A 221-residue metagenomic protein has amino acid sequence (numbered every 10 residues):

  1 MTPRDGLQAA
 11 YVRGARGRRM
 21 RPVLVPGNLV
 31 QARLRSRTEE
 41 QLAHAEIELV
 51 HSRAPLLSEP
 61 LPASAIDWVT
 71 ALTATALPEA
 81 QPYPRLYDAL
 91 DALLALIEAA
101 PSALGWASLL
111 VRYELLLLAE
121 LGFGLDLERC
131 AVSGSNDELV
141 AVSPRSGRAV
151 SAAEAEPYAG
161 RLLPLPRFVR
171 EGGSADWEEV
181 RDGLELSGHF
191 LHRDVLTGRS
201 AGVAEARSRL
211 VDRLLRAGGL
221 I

Functional and structural regions predicted by a protein language model:
T2-I221: Non-catalytic alpha-helical scaffolds and adjoining flexible linkers that form interface surfaces for assembly
